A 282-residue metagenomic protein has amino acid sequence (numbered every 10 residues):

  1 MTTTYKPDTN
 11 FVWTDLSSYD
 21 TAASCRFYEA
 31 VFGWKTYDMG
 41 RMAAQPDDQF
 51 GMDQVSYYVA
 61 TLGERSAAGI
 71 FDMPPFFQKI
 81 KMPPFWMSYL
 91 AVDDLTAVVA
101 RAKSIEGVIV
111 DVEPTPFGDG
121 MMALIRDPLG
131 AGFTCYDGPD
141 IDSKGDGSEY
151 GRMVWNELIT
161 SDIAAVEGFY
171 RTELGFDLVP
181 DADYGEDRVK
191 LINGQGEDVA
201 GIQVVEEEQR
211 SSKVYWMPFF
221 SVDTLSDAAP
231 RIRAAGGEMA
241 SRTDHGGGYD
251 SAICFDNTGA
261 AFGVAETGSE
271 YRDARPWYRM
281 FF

Functional and structural regions predicted by a protein language model:
M1-K6, V99, K103-R152, P180-Q195 (+3 more regions): Vicinal oxygen chelate
T2-K6, V12-R65, S104, V112-G120 (+4 more regions): Core segments of cupin and vicinal oxygen chelate
N10-Y19, S56-A60, F76-R101, M121-R126 (+4 more regions): Vicinal oxygen chelate
V12, A68, W86, V110-D111 (+3 more regions): A short, local hydrophobic-aromatic micro-motif
S24-R26, I70, I80, V98-A100 (+5 more regions): Short acidic, gly/pro-rich beta-turn/loop elements at beta-sheet edges and active-site/ligand-binding grooves
C25, A30, G69, L174 (+3 more regions): Short non-domain terminal segments
W34-K81, R126-P139, D177-K213, D256-N257 (+1 more regions): Conserved short beta-strand elements that form part of the metal-binding/catalytic scaffold of enzyme active sites
K35-D38, M82-P83, L90-D93, V110-P114 (+8 more regions): Short, surface-exposed linear patches
